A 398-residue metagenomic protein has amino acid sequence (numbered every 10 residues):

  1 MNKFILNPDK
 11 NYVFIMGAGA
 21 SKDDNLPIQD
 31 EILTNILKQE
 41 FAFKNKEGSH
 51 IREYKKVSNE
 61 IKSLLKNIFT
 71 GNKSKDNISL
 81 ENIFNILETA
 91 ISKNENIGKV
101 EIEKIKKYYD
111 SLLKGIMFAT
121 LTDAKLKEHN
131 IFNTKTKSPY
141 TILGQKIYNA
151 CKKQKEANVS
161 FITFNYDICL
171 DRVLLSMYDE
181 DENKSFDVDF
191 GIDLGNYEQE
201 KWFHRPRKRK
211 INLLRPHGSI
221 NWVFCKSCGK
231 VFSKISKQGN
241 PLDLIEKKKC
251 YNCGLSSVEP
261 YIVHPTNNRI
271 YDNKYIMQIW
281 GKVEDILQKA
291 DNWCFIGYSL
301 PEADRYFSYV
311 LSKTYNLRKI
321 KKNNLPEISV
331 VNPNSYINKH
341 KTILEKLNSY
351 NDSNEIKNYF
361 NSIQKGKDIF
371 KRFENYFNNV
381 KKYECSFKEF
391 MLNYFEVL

Functional and structural regions predicted by a protein language model:
M1-D24, Q29-Q39, N45-K56, K152-A157 (+3 more regions): SIR2/sirtuin-family catalytic core signature
N2-I15, D24, K55-S227, K274-K289 (+3 more regions): Active-site periphery "cap/insert" segments of enzyme catalytic domains
D30-E31, S63, I78, L242-D243: Intrinsic-disorder/low-complexity peptide segments enriched for small residues
K38-A42, F186-V188, K237-L242, R318-K321: Glycine-rich loops and low-complexity Gly/Arg-rich segments that provide flexible linkers or classic glycine-based
W202-V223, S233-G239, S353-K357, V380 (+2 more regions): A polyampholytic, Gly/Pro-enriched intrinsically disordered region
R215-N273: Cys/His-rich short segments
